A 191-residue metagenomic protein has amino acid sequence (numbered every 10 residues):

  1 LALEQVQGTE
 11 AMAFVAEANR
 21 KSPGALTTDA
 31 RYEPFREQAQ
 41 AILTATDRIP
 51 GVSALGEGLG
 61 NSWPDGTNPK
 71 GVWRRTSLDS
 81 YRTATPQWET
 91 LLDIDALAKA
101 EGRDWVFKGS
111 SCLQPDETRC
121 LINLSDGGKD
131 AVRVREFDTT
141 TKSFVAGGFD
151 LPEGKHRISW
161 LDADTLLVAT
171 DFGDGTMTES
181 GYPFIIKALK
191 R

Functional and structural regions predicted by a protein language model:
L1-R191: Beta-propeller folds
